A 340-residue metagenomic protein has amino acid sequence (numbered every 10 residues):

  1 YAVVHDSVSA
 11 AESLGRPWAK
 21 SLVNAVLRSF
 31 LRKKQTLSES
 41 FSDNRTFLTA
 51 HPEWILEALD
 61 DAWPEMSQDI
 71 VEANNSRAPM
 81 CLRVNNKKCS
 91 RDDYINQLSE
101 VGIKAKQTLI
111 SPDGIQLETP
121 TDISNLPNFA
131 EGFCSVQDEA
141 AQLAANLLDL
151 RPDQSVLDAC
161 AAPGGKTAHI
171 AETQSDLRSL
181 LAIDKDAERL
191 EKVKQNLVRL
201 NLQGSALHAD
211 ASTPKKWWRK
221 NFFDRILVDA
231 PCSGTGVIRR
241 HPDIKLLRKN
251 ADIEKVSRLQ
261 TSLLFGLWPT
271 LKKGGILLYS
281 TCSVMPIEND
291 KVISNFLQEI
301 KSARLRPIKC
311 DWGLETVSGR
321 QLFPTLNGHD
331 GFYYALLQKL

Functional and structural regions predicted by a protein language model:
Y1-L340: S-adenosylmethionine
